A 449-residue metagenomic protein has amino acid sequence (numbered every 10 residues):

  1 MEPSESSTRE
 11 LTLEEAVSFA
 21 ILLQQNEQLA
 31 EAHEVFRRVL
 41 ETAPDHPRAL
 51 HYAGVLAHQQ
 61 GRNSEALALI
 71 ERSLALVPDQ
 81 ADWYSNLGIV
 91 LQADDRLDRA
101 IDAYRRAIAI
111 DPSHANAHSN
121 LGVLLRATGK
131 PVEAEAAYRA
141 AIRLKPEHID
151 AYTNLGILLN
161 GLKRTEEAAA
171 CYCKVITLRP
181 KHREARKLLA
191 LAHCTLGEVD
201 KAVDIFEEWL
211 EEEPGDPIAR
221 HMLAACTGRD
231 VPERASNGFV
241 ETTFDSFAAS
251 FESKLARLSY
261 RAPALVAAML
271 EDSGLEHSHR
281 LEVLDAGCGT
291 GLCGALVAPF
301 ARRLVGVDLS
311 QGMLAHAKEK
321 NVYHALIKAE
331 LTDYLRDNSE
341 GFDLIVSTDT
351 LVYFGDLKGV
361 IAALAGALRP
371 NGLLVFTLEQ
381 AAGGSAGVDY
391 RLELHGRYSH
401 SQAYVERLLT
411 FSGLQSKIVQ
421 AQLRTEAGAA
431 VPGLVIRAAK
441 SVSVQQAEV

Functional and structural regions predicted by a protein language model:
V17-Q25, R48-Q59, D82-A93, N116-A127 (+2 more regions): Conserved alpha-helical positions within TPR/SEL1-like repeat arrays
L284, C288-Y334: Class I SAM-dependent methyltransferase SAM/SAH-binding core
R336-I345: A short acidic, Gly/Pro-enriched loop at the edge of an enzyme's catalytic core that lines a small-molecule cofactor
K358-P370: A short glycine-rich, Lys/Arg-flanked "PGG" loop and its adjoining helix->strand segment in the class I
F376-R397: Short, glycine-/aromatic-enriched active-site segment of Class I SAM-dependent methyltransferases
